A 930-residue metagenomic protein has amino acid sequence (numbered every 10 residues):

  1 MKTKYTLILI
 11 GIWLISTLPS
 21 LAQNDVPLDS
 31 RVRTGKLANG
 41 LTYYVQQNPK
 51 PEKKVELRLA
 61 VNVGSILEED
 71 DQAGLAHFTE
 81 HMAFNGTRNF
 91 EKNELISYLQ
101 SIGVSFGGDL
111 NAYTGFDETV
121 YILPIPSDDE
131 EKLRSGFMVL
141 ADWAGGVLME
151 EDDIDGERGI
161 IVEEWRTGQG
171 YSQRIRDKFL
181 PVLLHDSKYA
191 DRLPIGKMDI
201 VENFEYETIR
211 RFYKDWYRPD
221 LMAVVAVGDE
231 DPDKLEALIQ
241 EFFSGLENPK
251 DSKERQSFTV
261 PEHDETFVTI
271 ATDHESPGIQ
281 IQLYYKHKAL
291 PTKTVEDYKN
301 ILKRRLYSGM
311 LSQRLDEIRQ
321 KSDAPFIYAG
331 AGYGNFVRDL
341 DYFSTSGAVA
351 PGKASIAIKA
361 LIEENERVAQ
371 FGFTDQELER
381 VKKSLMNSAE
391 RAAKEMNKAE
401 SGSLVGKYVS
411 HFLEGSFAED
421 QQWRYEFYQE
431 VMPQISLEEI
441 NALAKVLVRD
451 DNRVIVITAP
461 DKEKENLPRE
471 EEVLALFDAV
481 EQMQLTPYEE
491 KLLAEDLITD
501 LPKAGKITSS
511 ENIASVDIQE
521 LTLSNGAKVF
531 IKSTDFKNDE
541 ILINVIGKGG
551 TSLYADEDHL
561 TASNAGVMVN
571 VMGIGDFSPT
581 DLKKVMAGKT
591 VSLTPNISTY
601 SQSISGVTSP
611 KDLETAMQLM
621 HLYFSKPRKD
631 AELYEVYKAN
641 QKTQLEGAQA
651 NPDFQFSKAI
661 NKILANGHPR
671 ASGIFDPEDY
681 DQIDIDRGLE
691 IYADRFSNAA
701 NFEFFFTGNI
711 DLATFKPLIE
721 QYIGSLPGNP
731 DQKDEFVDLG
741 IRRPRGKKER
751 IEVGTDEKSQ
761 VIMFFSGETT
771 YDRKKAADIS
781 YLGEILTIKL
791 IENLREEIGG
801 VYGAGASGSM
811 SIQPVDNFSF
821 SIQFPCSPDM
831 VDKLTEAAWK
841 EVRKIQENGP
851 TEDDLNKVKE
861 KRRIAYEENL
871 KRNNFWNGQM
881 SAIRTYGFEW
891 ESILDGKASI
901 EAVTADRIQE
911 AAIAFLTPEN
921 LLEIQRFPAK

Functional and structural regions predicted by a protein language model:
M1-I8: Bacterial N-terminal signal peptides that target proteins for export
I8-T17: Bacterial N-terminal signal peptides
L21-V45, D231-D297, I301, S308 (+12 more regions): Proteolytic maturation boundary segments
Y44-Q46, P51-E68, G74-A76, N93-D142 (+13 more regions): M16 family metallopeptidases and their MPP-like homologs
H77, Y307: Conserved GTPase G-domain substructure that encodes guanine base recognition and part of the catalytic core, centered
N111, Y213-W216, A271-D273, G334-V337 (+6 more regions): Replace "in large, NTP-powered and nucleic-acid-processing enzymes" with "in large, NTP-powered factors and other
D153, R158-R166, Y171-T208, F212-L221 (+4 more regions): Hydrophobic, small-residue-rich alpha-helical packing segments that form membrane-like cores
N203, E207-I239, G673, Q682-Q721: Internal metal/ion-chelating core segments
